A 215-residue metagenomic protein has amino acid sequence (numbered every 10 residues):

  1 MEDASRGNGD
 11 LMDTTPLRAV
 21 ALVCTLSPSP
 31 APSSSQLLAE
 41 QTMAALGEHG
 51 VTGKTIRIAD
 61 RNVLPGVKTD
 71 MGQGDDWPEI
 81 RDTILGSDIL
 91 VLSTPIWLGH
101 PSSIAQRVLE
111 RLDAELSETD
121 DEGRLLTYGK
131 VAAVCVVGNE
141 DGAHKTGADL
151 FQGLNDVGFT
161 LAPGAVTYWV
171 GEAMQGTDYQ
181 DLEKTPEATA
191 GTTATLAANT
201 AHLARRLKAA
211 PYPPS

Functional and structural regions predicted by a protein language model:
E2-E122, Y179-S215: N-terminal beta1-alpha1-beta2 submodule of the flavodoxin-like/Rossmannoid cofactor-binding fold
S33, D121-E172, A188-G191: Short, glycine-/small-residue-rich phosphate/pyrophosphate-handling segment
A173-T177: Long, compositionally biased intrinsically disordered regions
